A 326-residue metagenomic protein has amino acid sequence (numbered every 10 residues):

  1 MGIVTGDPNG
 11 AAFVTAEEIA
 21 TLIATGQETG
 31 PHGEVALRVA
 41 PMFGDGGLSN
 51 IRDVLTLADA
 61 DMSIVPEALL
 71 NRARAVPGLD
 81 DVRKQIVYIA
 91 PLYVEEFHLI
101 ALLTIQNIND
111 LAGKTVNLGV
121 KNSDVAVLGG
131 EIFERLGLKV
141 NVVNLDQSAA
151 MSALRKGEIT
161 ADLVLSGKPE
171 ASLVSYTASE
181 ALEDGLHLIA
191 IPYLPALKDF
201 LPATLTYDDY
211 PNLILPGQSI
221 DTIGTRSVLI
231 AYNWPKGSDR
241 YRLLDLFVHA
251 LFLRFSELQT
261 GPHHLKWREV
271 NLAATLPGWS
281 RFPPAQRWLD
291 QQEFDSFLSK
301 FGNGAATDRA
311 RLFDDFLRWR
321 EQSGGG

Functional and structural regions predicted by a protein language model:
G2-G26, V94-K156: Bilobed "Venus flytrap"/periplasmic-binding protein-like clamshell domains and structurally analogous long
T21-V39: Signal peptide-proximal N-terminal region of secreted/periplasmic/extracellular or secretory-lumen proteins
E34-A36, G46-S49, L57-D59, R83-K84 (+5 more regions): Extracytoplasmic
E34-R52, K139-R155: Short helix-initiation/N-cap motifs at beta->coil->alpha
L55-V65, T115-V116, K156-V164: Alpha-to-beta junction loops
T56-V94, K168-S172: Acidic, polar ligand-binding/catalytic clefts
E67, P77, L138-D239: Pocket-lining segment of extracytoplasmic ligand-binding domains
I220-L312, L317, E321-G325: Segments of small-molecule ligand-sensing domains
